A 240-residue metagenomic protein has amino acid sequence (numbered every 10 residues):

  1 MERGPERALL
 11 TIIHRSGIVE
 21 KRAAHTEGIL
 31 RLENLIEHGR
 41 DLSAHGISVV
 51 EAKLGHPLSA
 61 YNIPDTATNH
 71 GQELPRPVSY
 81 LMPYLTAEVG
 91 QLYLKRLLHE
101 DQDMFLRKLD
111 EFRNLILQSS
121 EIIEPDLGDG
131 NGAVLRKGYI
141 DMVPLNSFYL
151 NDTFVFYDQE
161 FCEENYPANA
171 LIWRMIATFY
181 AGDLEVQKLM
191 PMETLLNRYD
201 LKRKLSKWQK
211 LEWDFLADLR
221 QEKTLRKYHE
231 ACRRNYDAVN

Functional and structural regions predicted by a protein language model:
P5-E37: ATP-binding glycine-rich loop module of kinase domains
I18-V19, Y80, T153-F154: Hydrophobic residues embedded in beta-strands of well-ordered beta-sheets
L35-I47, R96-D141, L145, Y149: Conserved kinase catalytic-core helix
K53-N62, P75-R113: Conserved structural core of kinase catalytic domains
N131-V186: Catalytic activation segment of kinase domains across protein kinase-like and atypical kinase folds
Y166-A168, W173-N240: Helical subdomain adjoining the active site within ATP-dependent kinase catalytic cores
